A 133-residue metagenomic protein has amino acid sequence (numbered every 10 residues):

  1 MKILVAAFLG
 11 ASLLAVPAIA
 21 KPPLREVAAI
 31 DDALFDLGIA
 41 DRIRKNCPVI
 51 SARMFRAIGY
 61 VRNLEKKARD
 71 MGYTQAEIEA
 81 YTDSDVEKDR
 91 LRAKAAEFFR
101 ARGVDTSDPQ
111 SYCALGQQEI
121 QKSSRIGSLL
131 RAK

Functional and structural regions predicted by a protein language model:
M1-A7: Sec-dependent signal peptide recognition, specifically the positively charged N-region followed immediately by
A6, E26, I50, Y81 (+1 more regions): Residues at structural and domain junctions
G10, A15-P17: N-terminal signal peptide c-region/cleavage motif recognized by signal peptidases
A20-R56: Immediate post-signal-peptide N-terminus of mature secreted/exported proteins
G59-K133: Compact alpha-helical subdomains of small soluble proteins
